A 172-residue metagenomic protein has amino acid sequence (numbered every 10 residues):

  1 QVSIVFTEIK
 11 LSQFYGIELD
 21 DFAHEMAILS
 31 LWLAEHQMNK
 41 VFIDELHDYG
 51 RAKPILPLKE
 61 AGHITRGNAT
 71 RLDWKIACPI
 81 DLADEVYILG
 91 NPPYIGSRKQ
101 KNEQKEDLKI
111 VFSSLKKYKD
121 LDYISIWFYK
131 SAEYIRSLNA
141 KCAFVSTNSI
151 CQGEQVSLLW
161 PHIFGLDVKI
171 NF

Functional and structural regions predicted by a protein language model:
Q1-F172: SAM-dependent methyltransferase catalytic region
